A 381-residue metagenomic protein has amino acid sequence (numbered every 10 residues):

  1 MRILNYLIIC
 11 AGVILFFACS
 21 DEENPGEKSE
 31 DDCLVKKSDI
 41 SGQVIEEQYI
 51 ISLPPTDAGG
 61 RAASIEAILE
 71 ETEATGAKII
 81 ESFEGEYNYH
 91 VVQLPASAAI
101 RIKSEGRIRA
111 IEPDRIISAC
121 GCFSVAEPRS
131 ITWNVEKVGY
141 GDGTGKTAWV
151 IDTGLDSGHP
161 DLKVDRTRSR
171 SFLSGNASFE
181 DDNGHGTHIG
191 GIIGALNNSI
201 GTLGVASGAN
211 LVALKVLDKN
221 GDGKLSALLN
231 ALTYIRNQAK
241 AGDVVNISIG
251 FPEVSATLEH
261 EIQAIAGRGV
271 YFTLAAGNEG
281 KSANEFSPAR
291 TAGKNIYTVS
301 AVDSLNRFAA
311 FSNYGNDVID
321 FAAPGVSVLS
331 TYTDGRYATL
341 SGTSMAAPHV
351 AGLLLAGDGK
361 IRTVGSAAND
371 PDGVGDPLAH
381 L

Functional and structural regions predicted by a protein language model:
L15-A18: C-terminal motif of bacterial Sec signal peptides marking the signal peptidase cleavage site
S20-E23: Bacterial signal peptide processing site
P25-C120, A241-D243: Inhibitory N-terminal propeptides of secreted protease zymogens
L34-K37, E70, A74-E81, Y87 (+4 more regions): Protease zymogen maturation seam
L34-Q43, P95-A98, G121-V150, R170-G184 (+5 more regions): N-terminal domain-start motif of subtilase-like serine proteases
G139-R168, A177-A227, A241-D243, T291-N295 (+3 more regions): Subtilisin-like serine protease catalytic core
T202, K224-S226, I249-D320, S327-A351: Substrate-binding/specificity loop regions of serine endopeptidase catalytic domains, predominantly subtilases
A206, A213, T233-Y234, Q238-G250 (+6 more regions): C-terminal subdomain of the subtilisin-like protease fold in secreted/lumenal serine endopeptidases
